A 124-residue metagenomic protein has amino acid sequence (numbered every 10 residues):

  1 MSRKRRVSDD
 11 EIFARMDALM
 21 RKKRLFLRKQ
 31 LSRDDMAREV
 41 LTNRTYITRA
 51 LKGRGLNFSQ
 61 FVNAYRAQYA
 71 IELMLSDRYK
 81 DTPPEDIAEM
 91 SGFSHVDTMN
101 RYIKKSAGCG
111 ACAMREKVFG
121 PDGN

Functional and structural regions predicted by a protein language model:
M1-A14, L56-Q60, A64: Short, Lys/Arg-enriched, Trp-marked, Pro/Gly-tolerant hinge/linker segments that flank
D10-R21, L41, R49: A conserved cytosolic signaling coiled-coil/coupling helix that links sensory/transmembrane modules
D17-L31, I71-T82, I103: Basic, amphipathic alpha-helical hairpins
M36-A37, I47, I87-A88: Short alpha-helical "recognition helix" segments of helix-turn-helix
L41, K52, G92-F93: Central "turn" residue of the DNA-binding helix-turn-helix
T48-F61, I103-C112: HTH DNA-binding helix-turn interface
G53-M90, K117-N124: Terminal helix-turn-helix DNA-binding modules in bacterial transcription factors
D77-M114: Sequence-specific DNA-binding recognition helix
